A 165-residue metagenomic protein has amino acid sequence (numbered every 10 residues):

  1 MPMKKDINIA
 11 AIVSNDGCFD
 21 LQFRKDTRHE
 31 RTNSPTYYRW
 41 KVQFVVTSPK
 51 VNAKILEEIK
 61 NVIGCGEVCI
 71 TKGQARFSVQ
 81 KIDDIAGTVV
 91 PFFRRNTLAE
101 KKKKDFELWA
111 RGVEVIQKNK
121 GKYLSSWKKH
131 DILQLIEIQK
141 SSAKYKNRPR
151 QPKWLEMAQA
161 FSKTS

Functional and structural regions predicted by a protein language model:
M1-S165: Sequence-level preference for short, compositionally simple segments enriched in small aliphatic or small polar residues
